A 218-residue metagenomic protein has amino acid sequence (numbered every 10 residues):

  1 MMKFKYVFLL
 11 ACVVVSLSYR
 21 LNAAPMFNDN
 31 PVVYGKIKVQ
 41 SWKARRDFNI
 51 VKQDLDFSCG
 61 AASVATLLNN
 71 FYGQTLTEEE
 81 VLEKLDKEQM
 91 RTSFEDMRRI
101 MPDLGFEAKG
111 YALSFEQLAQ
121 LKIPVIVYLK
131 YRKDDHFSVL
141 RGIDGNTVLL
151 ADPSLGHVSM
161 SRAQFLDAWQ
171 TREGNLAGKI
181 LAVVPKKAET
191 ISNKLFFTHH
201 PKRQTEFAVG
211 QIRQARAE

Functional and structural regions predicted by a protein language model:
K3-V7, L17-E83, R203-G210, A215-E218: Active-site-adjacent structural segments surrounding the nucleophilic cysteine of cysteine proteases and isopeptidases
A24-V32, I143-E218: Noncatalytic regulatory segments and standalone regulatory/sensor domains
N49-A61, Q74, K87-F94, Y111 (+2 more regions): Solvent-exposed, acidic/flexible segments
D54, A62, L76, Q120-K122 (+3 more regions): Extracytoplasmic
V64, L68-G73, D86-M90, P102-F106 (+2 more regions): Sec-exported extracytoplasmic/periplasmic mature domains
L82, Q89, R98-H157: Active-site-adjacent substructure of cysteine-protease-like catalytic cores
F94-M97, A112-E116, A163-R172: Intrinsically disordered, low-complexity boundary segments flanking structured domains
